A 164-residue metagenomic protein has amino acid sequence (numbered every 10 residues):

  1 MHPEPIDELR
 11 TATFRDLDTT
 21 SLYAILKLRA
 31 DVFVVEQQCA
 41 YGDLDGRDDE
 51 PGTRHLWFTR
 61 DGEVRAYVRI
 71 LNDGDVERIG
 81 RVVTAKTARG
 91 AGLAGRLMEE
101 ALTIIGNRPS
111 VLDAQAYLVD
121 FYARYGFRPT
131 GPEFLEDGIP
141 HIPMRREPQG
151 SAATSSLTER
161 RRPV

Functional and structural regions predicted by a protein language model:
H2-D48, H55-E63, T158-V164: Short amphipathic alpha-helix that is part of the acyltransferase structural core
E50, D75, E136-P140: Short acidic/glycine-enriched loop/turn segments that link adjacent beta-strands
W57, E63-L71, V76-V83: Conserved beta-strand in the GNAT
T84, R89-T103: Conserved acetyl-CoA-binding loop-helix of GNAT-fold acetyltransferases
T103-A116: Conserved GNAT acetyl-CoA-binding A-motif
D113-P140: Conserved active-site alpha-helix within GNAT-family acetyltransferase domains
Q149-T154: Short, charged/polar, Gly/Pro-enriched secondary-structure boundary elements
